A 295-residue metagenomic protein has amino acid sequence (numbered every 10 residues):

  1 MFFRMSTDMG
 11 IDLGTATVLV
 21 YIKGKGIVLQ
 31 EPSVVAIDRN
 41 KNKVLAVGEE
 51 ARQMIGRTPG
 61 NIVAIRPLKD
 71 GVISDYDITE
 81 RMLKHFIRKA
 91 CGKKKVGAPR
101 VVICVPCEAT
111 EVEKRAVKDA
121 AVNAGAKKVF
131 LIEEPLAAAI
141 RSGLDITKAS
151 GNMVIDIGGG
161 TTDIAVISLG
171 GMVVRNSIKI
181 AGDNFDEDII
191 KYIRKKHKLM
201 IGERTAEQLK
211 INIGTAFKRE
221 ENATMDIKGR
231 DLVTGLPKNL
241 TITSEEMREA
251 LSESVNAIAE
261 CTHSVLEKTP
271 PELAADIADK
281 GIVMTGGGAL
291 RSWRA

Functional and structural regions predicted by a protein language model:
M1-I157, A165-V283, A289-A295: Nucleotide/phosphate-binding catalytic cleft detector across ATP-hydrolyzing and phosphate-transferring enzymes
